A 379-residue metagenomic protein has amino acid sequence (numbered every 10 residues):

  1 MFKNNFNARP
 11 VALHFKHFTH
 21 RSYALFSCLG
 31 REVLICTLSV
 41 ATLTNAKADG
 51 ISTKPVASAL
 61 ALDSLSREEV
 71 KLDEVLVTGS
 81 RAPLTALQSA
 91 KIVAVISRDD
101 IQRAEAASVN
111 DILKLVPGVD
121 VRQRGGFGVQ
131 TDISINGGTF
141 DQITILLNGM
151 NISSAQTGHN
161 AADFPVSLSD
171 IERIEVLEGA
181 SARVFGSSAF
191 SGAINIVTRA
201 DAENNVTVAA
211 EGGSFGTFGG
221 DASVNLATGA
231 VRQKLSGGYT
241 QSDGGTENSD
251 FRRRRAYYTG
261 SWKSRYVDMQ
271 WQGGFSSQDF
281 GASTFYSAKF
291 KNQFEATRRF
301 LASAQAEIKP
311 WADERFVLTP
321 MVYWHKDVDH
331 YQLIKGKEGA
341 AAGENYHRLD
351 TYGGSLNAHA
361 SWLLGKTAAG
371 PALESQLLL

Functional and structural regions predicted by a protein language model:
V70-A104, D132, F140: N-terminal periplasmic "start-of-domain" segments of outer-membrane beta-barrel proteins
D73, T131, G192, N204-V206 (+5 more regions): Hydrophobic, lipid-facing positions within transmembrane beta-strands of outer-membrane proteins
T78, N110, K114-M150, S154 (+1 more regions): Extracytoplasmic beta-strand/coil segments of soluble accessory domains associated with Gram-negative outer-membrane
I101, L113, I174-E175, I194-I196: Non-catalytic regulatory/gating segments with a bias toward low-complexity or hydrophobic composition
D132, N151-E178, I196-R199: Short acidic/polar hinge/loop motifs at secondary-structure boundaries that mediate gating or recognition
G192-A193, T198-L226, L235-S249: Short strand-turn segments of transmembrane beta-barrel domains in outer membranes, especially the first one or two
G212-S214, L226-A230, Y239-D243, R252 (+5 more regions): Transmembrane beta-strands of outer-membrane beta-barrel pores
S242-R253, D268-L318, W324-T351: Flexible loop and strand-edge segments within Gram-negative outer membrane beta-barrel domains
